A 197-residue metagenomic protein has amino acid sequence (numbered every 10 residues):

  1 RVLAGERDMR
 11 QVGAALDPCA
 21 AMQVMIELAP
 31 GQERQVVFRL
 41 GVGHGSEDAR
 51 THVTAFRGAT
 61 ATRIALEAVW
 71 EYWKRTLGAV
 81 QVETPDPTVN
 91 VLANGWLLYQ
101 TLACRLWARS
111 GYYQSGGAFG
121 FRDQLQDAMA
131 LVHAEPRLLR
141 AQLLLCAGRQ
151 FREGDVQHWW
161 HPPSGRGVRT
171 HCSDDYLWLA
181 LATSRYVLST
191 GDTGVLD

Functional and structural regions predicted by a protein language model:
R1-P30, N90-A93, T101: Trp/Gly-enriched beta-strand surface patches
I26-H44: Short Pro-Gly-centered flexible turn/kink motifs
G31, L131-L139, L143-D197: Aromatic-rich carbohydrate-recognition surfaces in CAZymes
R39-V89: Terminal connector regions
T51-R57, I64, A68, L92 (+2 more regions): Extended, well-ordered alpha-helical scaffold segments
E67-Q114, A141, L145: Low-complexity, Ser/Thr/Pro/Gly-enriched N-terminal "stalk/linker" regions
R109-Q124, S164-D174: Solvent-exposed loop and edge beta-strand segments that line ligand/cofactor-binding and catalytic clefts
